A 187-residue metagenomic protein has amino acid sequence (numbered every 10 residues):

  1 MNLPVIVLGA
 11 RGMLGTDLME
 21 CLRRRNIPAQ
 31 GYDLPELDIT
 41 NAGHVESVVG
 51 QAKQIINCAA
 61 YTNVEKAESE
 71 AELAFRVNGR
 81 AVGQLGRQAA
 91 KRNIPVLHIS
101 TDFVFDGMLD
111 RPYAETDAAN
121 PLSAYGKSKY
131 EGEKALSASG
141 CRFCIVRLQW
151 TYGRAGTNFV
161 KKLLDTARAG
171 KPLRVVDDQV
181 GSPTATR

Functional and structural regions predicted by a protein language model:
L3-R23: N-terminal Rossmann NAD(P)H-binding glycine-rich loop of SDR-like oxidoreductase domains
L8, Y32, I55-A59, V96-T101 (+2 more regions): SDR active-site strand-loop-helix element
R23-V45: Adenosine-cofactor binding site in Rossmann-like domains, unifying the SAM/SAH pocket of S-adenosylmethionine-dependent
A42-G79: NAD(P)H-binding glycine-rich loop region in Rossmannoid oxidoreductase-like domains and their noncatalytic homologs
I55, S69-L97, E133: NAD(P)-cofactor binding segment of oxidoreductase domains
Q84-L122: Conserved Rossmann-fold NAD(P)-dependent oxidoreductase catalytic core, especially the SDR/UDP-sugar
N120-C144: Active-site Tyr-X1-5-Lys
S137-G181: NAD(P)-dependent short-chain dehydrogenase/reductase
